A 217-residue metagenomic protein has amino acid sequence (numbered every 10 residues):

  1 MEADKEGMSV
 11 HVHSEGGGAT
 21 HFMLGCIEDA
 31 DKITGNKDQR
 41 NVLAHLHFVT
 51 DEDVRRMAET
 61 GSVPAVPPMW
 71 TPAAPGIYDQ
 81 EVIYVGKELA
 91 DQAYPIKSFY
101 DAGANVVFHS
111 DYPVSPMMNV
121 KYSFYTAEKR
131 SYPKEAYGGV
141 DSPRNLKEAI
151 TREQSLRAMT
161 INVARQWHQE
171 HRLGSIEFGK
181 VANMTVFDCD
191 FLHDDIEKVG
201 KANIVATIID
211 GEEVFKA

Functional and structural regions predicted by a protein language model:
M1-H11, G18-N41, R55, V66-H193 (+2 more regions): His/Asp/Glu-enriched, well-ordered alpha-helical/loop segment that forms or immediately abuts the divalent-metal
H13, H45: Histidine-centered divalent metal-coordination motifs
V49-V63: Short amphipathic alpha-helices and their capping/turn segments at secondary-structure boundaries
I196: Short, solvent-exposed loop/beta-turn-alpha elements that line the ligand-binding surface or hinge of extracytoplasmic
V199: Unchanged
